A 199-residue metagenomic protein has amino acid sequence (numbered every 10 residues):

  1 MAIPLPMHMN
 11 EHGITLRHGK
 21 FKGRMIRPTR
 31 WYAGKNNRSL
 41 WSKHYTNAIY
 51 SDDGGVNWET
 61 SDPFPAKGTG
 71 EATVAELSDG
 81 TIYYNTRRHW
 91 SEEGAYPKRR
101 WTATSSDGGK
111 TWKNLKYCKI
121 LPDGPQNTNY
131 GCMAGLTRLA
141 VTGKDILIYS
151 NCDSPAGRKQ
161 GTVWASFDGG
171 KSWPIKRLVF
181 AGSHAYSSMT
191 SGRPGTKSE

Functional and structural regions predicted by a protein language model:
M1-E199: Asp-box/BNR beta-propeller blade signature and adjacent active/binding-site loops in extracellular glycan-interacting
